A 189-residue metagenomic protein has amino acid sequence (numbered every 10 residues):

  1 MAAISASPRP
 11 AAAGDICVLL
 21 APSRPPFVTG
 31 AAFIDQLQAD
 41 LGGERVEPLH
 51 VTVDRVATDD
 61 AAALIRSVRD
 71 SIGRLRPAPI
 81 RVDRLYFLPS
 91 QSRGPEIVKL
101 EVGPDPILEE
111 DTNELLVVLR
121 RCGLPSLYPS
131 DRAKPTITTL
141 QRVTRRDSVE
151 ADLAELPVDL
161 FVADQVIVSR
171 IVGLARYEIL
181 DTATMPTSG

Functional and structural regions predicted by a protein language model:
M1-R81, D105-V162, E178-G189: Basic, often amphipathic N-terminal segments
E47-H50, S92-I97: Glycine-rich, often proline-containing surface loops adjacent to acidic residues and nearby aromatics that form
P79-D83, Q91-P95: Structural motif corresponding to the early beta-alpha repeats
R93, V143, L174: Surface-exposed, flexible loop/turn segments at secondary-structure boundaries
E96-D105: Short histidine-centered catalytic/ligand-binding loop motif
R170-V172: Short, exposed beta-strand-loop hairpins at the edges of beta-sheets in extracellular/periplasmic proteins
